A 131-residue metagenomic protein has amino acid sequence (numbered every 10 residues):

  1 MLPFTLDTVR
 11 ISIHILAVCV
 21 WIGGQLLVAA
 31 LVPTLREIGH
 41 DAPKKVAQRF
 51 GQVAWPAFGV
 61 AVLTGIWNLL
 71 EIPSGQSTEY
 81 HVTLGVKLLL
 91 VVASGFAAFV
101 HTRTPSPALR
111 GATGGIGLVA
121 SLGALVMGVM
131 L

Functional and structural regions predicted by a protein language model:
M1-L131: Polytopic transmembrane helical bundles with strong interfacial aromatic enrichment
